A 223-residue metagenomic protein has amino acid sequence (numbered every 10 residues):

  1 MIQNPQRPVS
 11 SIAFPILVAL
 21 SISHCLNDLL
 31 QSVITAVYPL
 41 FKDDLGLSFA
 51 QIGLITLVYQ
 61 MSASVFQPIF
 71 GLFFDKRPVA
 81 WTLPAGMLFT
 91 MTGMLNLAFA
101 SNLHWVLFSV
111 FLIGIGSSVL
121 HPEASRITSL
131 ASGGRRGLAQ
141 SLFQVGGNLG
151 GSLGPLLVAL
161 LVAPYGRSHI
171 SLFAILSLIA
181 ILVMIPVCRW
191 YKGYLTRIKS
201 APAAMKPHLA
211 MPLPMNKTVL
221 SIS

Functional and structural regions predicted by a protein language model:
A19-P39, L47-F49, F70: Extracytoplasmic
L20, H104-V110: Short hydrophobic/alpha-helical segments at membrane-entry points of transmembrane helices in Major Facilitator
S32, Q60-P68, G151-S152: Residue-level signature of mid-helix packing/kink "hotspots" within the transmembrane helices of 12-pass Major
V65-L103: Conserved MFS/SLC helix-loop-helix module at the cytosolic interface between two early adjacent transmembrane helices
S109-G146: Cytoplasmic helix-loop-helix junction between adjacent transmembrane helices in 12-TM secondary transporters
F143-K192: Helix-loop-helix hairpin linking two adjacent transmembrane segments in secondary transporters
P186-P212: Flexible cytoplasmic inter-helical loops of multi-pass small-molecule transporters
